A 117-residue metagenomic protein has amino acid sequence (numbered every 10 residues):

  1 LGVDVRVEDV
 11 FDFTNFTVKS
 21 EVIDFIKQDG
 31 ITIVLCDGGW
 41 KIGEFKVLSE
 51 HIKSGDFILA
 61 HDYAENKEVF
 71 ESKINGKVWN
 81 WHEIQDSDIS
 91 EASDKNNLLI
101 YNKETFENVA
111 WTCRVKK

Functional and structural regions predicted by a protein language model:
L1-K117: S-adenosylmethionine/decaboxylated-SAM
